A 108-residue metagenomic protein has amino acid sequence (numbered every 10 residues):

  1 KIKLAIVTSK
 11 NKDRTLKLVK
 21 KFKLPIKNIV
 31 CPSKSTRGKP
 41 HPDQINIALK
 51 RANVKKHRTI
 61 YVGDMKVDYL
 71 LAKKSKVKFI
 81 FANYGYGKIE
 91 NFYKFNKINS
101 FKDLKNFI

Functional and structural regions predicted by a protein language model:
K1-V19: Substrate-recognition element of Asp-dependent hydrolases with the DxDx(T/V) motif
L16-I108: Asp-based, Mg2+/Mn2+-dependent phosphohydrolase catalytic module
